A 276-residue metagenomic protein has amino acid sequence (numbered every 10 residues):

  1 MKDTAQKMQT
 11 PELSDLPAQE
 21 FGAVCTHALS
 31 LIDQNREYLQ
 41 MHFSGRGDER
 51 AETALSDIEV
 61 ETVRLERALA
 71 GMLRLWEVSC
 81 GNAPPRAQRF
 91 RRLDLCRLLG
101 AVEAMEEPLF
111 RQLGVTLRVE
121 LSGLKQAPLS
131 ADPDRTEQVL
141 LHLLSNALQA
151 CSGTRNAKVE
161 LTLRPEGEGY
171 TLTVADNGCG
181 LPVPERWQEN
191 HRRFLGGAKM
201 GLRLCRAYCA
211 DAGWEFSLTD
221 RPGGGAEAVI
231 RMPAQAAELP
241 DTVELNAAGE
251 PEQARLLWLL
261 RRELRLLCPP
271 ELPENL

Functional and structural regions predicted by a protein language model:
V60-A68: Short alpha-helical segment of the dimerization/phosphotransfer core of two-component systems
C80-Q88, P128-A131: Conserved micro-motifs of the catalytic ATP-binding
R89-A104: A conserved beta-strand-to-alpha-helix junction within the catalytic ATP-binding
R111, T116-A127: Conserved catalytic submotifs in the C-terminal HATPase_c
N146-C151: Short helix-loop "hinge" at the ATP-lid/N-box region of the Bergerat-fold HATPase_c
K158-E168: Short beta-strand/loop element within the Bergerat-fold HATPase_c
